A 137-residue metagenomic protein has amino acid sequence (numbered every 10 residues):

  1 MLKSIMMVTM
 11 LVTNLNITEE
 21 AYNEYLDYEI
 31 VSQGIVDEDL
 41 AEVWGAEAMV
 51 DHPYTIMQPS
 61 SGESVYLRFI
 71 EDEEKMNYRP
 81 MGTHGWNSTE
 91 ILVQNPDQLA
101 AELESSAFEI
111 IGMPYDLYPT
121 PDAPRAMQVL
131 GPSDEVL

Functional and structural regions predicted by a protein language model:
L2-M7: Extreme N-terminal starter segment of soluble prokaryotic enzymes
T9, Q58, I70, L130: Residue-level detector of conserved, well-ordered beta-strand and adjacent loop positions that form binding/recognition
M10, Q33-I35, V65, E90-I91 (+1 more regions): Vicinal oxygen chelate
M10-G62, D116-P119: Core segments of cupin and vicinal oxygen chelate
E20-V36, N77-W86, Q98-I111: Extended intrinsically disordered, low-complexity coil regions enriched in Ser, Thr, Gly, Ala and often Pro
V31, L40-I56, G62-W86, Q94 (+1 more regions): Post-signal peptide N-terminal segment of secreted/secretory-pathway proteins
